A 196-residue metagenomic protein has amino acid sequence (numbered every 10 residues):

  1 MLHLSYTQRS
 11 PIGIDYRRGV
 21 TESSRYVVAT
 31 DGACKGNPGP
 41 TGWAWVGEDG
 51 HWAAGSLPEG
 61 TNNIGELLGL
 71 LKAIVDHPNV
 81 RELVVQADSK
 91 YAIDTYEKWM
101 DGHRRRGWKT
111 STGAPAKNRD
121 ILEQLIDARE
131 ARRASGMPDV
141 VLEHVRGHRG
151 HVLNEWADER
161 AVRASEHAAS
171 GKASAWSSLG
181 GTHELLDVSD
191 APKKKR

Functional and structural regions predicted by a protein language model:
L2-A29, A33: Basic, amphipathic N-terminal segments that precede the first structured/catalytic domain
L4, G36, K194-R196: N-terminal cationic leader/targeting segments used for protein routing and processing
Q8-R9, G13-Y16, E166-R196: Acidic two-metal-ion nuclease catalytic site recognized across multiple nuclease folds, prominently DnaQ/RNase D-T
E22-S24, D49, G136: A short, polar/charged loop/turn motif at coil->beta-strand junctions and beta-hairpin connectors
Y26-P40, L70-W156, R160, S165 (+1 more regions): RNase H catalytic domain
G32, G47-E48: N-terminal G-site helix/loop of the GST-like fold
T41-G47: Short beta-strand scaffold segments in enzyme catalytic cores
D49-G65: A short, polar/acidic, helix/strand-boundary loop motif
